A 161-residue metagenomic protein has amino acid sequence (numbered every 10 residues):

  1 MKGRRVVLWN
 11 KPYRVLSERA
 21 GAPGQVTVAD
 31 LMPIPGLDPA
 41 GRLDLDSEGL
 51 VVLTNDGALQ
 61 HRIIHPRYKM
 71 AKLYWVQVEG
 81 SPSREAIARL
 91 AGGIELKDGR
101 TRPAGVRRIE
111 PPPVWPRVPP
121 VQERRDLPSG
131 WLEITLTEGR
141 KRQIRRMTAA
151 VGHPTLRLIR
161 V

Functional and structural regions predicted by a protein language model:
M1-V161: RNA pseudouridine synthases
